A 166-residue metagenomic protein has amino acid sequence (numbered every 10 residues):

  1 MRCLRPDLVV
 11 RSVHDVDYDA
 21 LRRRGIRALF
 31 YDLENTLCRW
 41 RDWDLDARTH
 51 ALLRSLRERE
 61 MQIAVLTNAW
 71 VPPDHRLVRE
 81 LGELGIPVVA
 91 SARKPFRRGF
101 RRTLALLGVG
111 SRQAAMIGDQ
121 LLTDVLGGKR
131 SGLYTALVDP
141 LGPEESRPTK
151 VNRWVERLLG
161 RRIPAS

Functional and structural regions predicted by a protein language model:
M1-Y31, L37-W43, A47-S166: Asp-based, Mg2+/Mn2+-dependent phosphohydrolase catalytic module
